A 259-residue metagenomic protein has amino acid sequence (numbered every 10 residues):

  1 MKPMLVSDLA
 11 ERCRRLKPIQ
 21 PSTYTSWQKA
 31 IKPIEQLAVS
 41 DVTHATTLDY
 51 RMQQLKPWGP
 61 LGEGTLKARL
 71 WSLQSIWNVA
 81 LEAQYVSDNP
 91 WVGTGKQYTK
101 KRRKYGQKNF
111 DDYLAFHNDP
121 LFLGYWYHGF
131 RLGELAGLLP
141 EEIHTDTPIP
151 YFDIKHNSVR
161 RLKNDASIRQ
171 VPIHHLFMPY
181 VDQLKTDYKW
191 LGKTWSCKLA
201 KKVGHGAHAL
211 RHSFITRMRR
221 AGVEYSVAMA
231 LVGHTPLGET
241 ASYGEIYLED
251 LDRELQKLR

Functional and structural regions predicted by a protein language model:
E11-S22, Q28-K104: N-terminal core-binding DNA-recognition domain of tyrosine recombinases/integrases
V42-A45, A68, K193-G222, V227-V232: Short basic/aromatic active-site micro-motif
N78-P90, L123-P150, S226-V227: Short, charged phosphate-coordinating catalytic segments
W91-D119, Y127-F130, L138: Long, amphipathic, Lys/Arg-enriched alpha-helical "connector/arm" segment
G95-K96, H128, G137-P179: Conserved tyrosine-mediated DNA breakage-rejoining catalytic core shared by Y-recombinases
K104, V232-R259: Catalytic-site neighborhood detector that most strongly recognizes the C-terminal catalytic loop/helix of tyrosine
I143-I149, G204, V223-G244: Short, polar N-cap/turn motifs at the start of nucleic acid-interacting alpha helices
N157-S158, A166-S167, P172-A209, F214: Active-site/catalytic core of tyrosine-dependent DNA strand-transfer enzymes
